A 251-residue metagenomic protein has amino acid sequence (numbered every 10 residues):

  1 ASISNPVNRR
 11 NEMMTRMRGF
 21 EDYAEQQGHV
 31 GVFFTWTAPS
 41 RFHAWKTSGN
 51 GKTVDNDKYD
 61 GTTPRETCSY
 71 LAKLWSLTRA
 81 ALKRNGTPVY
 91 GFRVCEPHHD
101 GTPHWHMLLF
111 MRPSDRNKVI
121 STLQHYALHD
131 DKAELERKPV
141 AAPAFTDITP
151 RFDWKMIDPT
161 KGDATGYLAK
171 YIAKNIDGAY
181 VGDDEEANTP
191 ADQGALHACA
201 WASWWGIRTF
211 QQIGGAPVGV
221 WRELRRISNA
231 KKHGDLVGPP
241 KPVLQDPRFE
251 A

Functional and structural regions predicted by a protein language model:
A1-G101, P113-A251: Right-hand nucleic-acid polymerase module
L108-F110: Short hydrophobic/aromatic beta-strand micro-patches that form the beta-sheet surface supporting nucleotide- or nucleic
